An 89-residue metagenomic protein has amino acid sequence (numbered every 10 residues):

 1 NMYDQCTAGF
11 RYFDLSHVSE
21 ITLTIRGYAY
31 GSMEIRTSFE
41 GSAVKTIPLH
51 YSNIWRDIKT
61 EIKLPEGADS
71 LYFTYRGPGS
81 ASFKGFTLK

Functional and structural regions predicted by a protein language model:
N1-K89: Extracytoplasmic
